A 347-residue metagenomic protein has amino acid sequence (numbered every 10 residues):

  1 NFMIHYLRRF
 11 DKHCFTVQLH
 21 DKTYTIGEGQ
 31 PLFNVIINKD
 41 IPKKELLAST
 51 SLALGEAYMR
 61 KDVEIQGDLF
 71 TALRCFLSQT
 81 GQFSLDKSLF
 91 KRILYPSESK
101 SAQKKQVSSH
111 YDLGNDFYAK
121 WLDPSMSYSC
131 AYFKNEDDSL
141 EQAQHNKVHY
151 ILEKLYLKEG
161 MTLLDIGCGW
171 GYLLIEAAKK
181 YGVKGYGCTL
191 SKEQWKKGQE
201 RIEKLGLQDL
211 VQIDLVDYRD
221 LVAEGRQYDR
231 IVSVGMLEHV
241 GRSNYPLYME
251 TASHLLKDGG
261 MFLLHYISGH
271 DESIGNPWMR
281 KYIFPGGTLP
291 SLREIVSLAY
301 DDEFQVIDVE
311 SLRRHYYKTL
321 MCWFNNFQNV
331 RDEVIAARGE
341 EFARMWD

Functional and structural regions predicted by a protein language model:
N1-Q144, Y150-K154: Feature captures hydrophobic
E159-G167: Conserved class I S-adenosyl-L-methionine
W170-Y181: Conserved SAM-binding loop of SAM-dependent methyltransferases across substrates and taxa, primarily the Class I
L205-R219: Conserved SAM-binding strand-loop segment of SAM-dependent methyltransferases
R219-I231: A short acidic, Gly/Pro-enriched loop at the edge of an enzyme's catalytic core that lines a small-molecule cofactor
P246-D258: A short glycine-rich, Lys/Arg-flanked "PGG" loop and its adjoining helix->strand segment in the class I
G259-I267: Conserved beta-strand signature within the Rossmann-like core of class I S-adenosyl-L-methionine
I267-D347: Substrate-binding/catalytic lobe of Class I Rossmann-like enzymes that use SAM or dcSAM, i.e., the mid-to-C-terminal
